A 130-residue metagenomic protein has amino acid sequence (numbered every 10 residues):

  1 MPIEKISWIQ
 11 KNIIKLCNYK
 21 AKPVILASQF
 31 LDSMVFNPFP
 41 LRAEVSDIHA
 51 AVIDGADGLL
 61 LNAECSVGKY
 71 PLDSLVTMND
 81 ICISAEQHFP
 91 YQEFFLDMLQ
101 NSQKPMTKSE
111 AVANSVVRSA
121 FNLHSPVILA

Functional and structural regions predicted by a protein language model:
M1, D47-P71: Glycine-rich phosphate-binding active-site loops on the catalytic face of alpha/beta enzymes
E4-K11, P40-S46: Charged helix-capping and loop-helix junction motifs
K5-F30, T77-E93: Alpha-helix-loop-beta-strand connector modules within alpha/beta enzyme cores
Q10, I14, I48-H49, V117: Generic hydrophobic/aromatic pocket-lining and core-packing "Φ" positions
P23, M34-A56: Flexible glycine/proline-rich, aromatic-decorated loop/lid segments
S28-F39, A56-D57, A63-V67, D97: Short, ordered loop/turn segments at secondary-structure junctions
N62, G68, Q87-D97, P126-I128: Flexible, glycine/charged-enriched surface loops at secondary-structure junctions
N79-V116: Long, charged amphipathic helices and adjacent flexible linkers at domain junctions
